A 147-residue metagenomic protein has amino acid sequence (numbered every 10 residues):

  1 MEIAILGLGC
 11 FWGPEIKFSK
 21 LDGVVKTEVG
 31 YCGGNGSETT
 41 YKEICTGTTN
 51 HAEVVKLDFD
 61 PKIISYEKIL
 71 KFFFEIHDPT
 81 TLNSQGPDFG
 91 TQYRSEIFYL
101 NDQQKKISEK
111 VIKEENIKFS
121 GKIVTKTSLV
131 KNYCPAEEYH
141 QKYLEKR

Functional and structural regions predicted by a protein language model:
M1-R147: Flexible coil/turn and secondary-structure edge motifs
